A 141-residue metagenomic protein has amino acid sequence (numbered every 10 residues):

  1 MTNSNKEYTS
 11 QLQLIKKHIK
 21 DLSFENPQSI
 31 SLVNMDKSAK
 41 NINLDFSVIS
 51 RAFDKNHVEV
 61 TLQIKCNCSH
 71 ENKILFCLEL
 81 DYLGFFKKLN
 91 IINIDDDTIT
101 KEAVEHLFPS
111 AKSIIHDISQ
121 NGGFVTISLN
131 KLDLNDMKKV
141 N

Functional and structural regions predicted by a protein language model:
M1-N141: N-terminal intrinsically disordered, cationic/polar leader segments that include organellar targeting peptides
